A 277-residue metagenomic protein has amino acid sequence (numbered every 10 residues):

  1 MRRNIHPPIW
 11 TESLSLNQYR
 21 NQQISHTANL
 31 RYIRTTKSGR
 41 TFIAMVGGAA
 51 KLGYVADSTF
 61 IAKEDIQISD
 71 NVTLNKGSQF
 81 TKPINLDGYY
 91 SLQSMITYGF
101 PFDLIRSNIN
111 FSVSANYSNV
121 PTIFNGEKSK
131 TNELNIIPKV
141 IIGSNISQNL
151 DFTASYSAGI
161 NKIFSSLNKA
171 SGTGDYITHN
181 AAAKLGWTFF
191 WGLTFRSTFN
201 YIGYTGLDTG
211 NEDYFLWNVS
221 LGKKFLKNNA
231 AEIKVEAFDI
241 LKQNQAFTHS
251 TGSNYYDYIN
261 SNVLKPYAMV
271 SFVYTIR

Functional and structural regions predicted by a protein language model:
M1-R277: Exposed, low-structure sequence patches enriched in small/polar residues
